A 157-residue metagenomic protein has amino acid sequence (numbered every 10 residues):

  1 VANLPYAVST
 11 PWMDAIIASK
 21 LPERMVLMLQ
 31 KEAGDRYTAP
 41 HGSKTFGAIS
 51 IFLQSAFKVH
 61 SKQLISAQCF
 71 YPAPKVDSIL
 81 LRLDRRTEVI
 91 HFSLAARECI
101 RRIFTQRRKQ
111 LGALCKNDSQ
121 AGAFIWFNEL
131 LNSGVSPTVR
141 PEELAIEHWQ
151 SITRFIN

Functional and structural regions predicted by a protein language model:
V1, V8-I146, Q150-N157: Class I S-adenosyl-L-methionine
